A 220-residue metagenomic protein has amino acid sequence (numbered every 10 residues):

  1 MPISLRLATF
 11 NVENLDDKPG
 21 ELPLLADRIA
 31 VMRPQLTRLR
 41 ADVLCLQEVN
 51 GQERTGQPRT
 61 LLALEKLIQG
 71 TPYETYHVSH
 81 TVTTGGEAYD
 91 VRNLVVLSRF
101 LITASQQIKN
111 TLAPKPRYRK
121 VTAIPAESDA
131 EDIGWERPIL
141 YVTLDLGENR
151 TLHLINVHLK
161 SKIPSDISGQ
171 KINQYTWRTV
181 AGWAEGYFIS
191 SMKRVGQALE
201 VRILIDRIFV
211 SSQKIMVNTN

Functional and structural regions predicted by a protein language model:
M1-L94, Q174-T179, K193, A198-R202 (+1 more regions): N-terminal, active-site-proximal structural segment of metallo-dependent hydrolase catalytic domains
V12, E48-V49, F100, L159 (+1 more regions): Active-site metal-binding loops of divalent metal-dependent hydrolases
K18, P125-D129, W183-R194: Surface-exposed cleft-lining segments at the edges of enzyme active sites
G56-P164: Structured beta-strand-rich core segments of catalytic domains in phosphoester-bond hydrolases
D132-P138, S190-I203: Alpha-helix-centered segments that form part of catalytic cores
S165-S191: A solvent-exposed, charged loop/short amphipathic helix patch at secondary-structure junctions
F209-N220: Metal-dependent active-site segment of extracytoplasmic phospho-/sulfohydrolases and closely related
